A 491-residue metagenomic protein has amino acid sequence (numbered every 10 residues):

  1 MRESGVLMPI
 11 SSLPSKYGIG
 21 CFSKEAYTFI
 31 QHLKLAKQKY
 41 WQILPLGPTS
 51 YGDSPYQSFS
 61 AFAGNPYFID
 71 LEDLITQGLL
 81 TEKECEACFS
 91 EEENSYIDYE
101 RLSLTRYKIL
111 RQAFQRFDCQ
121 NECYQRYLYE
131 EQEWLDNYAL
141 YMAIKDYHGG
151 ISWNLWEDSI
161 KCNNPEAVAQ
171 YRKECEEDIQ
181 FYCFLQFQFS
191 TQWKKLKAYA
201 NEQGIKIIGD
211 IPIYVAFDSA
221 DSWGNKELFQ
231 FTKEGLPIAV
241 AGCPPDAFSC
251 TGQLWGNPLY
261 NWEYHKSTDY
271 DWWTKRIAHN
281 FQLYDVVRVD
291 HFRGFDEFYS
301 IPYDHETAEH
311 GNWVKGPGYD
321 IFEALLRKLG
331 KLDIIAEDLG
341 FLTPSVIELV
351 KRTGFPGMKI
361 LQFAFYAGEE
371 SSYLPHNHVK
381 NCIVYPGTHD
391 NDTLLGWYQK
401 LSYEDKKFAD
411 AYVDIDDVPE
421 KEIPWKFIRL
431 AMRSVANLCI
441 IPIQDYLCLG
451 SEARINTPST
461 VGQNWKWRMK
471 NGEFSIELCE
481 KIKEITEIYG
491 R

Functional and structural regions predicted by a protein language model:
M1-K37: Mature N-terminal, pre-catalytic/accessory segment of carbohydrate-active enzymes
P9, S15, D53-Q186, V215-I440 (+3 more regions): Alpha-amylase-like alpha-glycosidases and glucanotransferases acting on alpha-linked glucans and related
K24-T49, L283-Y284, A431: Catalytic domains of carbohydrate-active enzymes, especially glycoside hydrolases
K34, W193-N201, L326, V350-K351: Surface-exposed amphipathic alpha-helices with a cationic face
L35, I160, W467, E484 (+1 more regions): Domain-scale activation on soluble regions of proteins
L44, K206-I208, P212, V286 (+1 more regions): Outer-envelope exported proteins of Gram-negative bacteria
Y182, Q186-V215: Conserved, well-ordered alpha-helix/loop/beta-strand core segments that scaffold catalytic motifs
